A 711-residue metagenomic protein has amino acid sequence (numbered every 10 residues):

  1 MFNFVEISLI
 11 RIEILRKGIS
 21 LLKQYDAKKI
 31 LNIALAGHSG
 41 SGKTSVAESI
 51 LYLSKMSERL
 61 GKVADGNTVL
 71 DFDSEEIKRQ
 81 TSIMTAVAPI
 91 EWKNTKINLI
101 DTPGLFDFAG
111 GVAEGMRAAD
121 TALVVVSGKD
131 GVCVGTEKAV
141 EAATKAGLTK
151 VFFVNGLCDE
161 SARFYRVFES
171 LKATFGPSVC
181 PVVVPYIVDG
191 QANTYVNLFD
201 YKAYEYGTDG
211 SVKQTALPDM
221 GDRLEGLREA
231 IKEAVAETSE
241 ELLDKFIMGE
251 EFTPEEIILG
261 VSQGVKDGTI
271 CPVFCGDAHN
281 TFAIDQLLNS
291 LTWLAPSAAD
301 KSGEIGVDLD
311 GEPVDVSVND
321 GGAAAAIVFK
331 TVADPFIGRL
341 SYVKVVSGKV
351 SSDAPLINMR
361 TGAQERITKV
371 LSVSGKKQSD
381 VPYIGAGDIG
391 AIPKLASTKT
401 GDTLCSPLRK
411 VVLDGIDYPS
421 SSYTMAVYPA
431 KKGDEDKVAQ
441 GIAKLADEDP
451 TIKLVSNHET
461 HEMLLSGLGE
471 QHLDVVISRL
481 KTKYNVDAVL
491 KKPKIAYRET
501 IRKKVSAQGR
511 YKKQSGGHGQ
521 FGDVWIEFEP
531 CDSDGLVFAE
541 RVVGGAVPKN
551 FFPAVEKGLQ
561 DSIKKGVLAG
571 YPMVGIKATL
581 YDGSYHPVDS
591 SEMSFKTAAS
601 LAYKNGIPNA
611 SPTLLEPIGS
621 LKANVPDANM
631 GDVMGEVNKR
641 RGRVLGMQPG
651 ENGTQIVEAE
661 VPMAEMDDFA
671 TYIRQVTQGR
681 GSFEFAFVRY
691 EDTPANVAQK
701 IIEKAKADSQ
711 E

Functional and structural regions predicted by a protein language model:
N3-E711: Structural and coupling elements of P-loop NTPases
